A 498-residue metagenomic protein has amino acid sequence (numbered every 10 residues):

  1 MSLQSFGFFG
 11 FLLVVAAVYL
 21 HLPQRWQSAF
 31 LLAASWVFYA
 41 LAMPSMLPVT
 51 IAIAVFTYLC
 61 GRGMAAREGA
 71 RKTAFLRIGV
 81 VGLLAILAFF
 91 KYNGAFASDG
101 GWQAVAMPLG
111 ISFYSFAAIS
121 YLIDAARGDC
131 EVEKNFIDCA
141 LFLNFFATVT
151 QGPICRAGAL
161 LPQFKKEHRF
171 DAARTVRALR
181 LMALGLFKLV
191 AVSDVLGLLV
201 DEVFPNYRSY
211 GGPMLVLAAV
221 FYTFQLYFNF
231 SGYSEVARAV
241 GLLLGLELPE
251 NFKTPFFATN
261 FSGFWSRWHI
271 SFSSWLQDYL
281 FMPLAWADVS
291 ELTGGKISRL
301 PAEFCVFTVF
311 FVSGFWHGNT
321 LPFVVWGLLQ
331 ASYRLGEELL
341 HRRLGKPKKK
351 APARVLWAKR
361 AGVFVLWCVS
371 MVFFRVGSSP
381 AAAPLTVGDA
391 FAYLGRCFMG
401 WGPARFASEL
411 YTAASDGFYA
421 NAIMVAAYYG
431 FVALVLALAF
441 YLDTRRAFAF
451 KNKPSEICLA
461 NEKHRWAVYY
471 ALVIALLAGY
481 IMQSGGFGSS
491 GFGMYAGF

Functional and structural regions predicted by a protein language model:
M1-G497: Membrane-embedded transmembrane alpha-helical bundles that form the catalytic cores of multi-pass lipid-modifying
